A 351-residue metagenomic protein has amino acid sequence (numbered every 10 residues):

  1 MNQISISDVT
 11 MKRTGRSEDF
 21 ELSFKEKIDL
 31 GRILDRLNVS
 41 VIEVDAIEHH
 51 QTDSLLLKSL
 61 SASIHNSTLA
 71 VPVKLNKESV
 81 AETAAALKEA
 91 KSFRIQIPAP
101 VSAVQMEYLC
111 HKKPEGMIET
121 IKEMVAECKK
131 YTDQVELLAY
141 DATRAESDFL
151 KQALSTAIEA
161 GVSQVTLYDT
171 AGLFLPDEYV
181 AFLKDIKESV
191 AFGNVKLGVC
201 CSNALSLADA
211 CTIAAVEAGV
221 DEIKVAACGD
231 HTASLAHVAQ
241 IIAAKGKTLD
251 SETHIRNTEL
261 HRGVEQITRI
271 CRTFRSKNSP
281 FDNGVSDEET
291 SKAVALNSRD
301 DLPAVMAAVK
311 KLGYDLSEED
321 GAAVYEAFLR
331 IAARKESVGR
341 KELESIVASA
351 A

Functional and structural regions predicted by a protein language model:
Q3-T10, Q240, G246-A351: A mid-to-C-terminal "edge-of-domain" accessory segment
I4-I6, R13-V41, L57-S63, K77-L197 (+1 more regions): Alpha/beta enzyme core
M11, A46-I47, P72-L75, A99-S102 (+5 more regions): Short, ordered loop/turn segments at secondary-structure junctions
K12-R13, A215-V220, A226-A227, N297-P303: Conserved phosphate/anionic-ligand binding catalytic regions in large, soluble enzymes, centered on
L22-K25, D29, Q51-L55, E78 (+13 more regions): Conserved active-site and cofactor/substrate-binding residues in soluble primary-metabolism enzymes
V39-I47, A70, E222: Divalent metal-dependent hydrolysis catalytic cores, especially in the metallo-beta-lactamase
L69-A70, K74, H111: Core AdoMet radical
A171-S286: Catalytic alpha/beta core domains of metabolic enzymes, predominantly
